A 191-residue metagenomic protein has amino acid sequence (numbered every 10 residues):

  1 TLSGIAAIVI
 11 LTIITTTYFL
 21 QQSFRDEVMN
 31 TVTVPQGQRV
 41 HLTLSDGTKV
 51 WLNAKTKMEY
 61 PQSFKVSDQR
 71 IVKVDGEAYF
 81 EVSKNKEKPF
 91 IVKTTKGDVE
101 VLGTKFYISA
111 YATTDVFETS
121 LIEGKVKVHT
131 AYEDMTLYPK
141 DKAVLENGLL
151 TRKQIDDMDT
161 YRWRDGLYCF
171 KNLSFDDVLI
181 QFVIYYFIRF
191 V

Functional and structural regions predicted by a protein language model:
T1-V191: A residue-level detector for the "anchor" residue at the start of short, highly conserved motifs
